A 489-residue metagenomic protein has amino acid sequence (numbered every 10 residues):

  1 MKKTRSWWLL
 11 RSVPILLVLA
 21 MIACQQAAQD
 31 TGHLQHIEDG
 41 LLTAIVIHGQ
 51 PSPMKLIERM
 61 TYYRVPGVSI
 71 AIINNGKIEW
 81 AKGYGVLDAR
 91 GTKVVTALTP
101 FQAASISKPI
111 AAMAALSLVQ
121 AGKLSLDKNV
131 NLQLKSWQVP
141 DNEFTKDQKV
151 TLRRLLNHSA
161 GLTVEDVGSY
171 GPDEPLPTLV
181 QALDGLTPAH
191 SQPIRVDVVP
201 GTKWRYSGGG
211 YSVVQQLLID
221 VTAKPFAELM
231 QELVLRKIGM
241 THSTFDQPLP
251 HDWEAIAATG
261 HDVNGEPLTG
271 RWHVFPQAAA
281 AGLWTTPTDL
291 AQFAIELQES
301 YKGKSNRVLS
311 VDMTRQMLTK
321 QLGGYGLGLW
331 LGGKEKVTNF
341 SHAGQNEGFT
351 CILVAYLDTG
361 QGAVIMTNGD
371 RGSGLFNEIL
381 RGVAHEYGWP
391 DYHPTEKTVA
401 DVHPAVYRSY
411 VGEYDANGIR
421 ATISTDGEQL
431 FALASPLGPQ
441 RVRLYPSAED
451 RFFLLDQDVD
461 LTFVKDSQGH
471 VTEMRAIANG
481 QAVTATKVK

Functional and structural regions predicted by a protein language model:
M1-W7: N-terminal secretory signal peptides that target proteins for export/translocation
R5, I15, L19-Q29, V337 (+1 more regions): Peripheral terminal and inter-domain segments
L42-A103, K123, V139-P140, A189-R195 (+3 more regions): Short, conserved catalytic-motif segment at the N-terminal edge
T61-S69, R90-R154, R195-G209, A278-A281 (+1 more regions): Short active-site loop at a secondary-structure junction that contains or immediately precedes the catalytic residue(s)
R64-G67, E347-T350, I419, D458-V459: Short, small/polar residue-rich loop motifs at catalytic or cofactor-binding pockets
Y84, D88, N142-I352: Short, surface-exposed loop or secondary-structure junction motifs that flank catalytic or metal-binding residues
H342, C351-G369, E473-A476: Short, well-ordered beta-strand elements
